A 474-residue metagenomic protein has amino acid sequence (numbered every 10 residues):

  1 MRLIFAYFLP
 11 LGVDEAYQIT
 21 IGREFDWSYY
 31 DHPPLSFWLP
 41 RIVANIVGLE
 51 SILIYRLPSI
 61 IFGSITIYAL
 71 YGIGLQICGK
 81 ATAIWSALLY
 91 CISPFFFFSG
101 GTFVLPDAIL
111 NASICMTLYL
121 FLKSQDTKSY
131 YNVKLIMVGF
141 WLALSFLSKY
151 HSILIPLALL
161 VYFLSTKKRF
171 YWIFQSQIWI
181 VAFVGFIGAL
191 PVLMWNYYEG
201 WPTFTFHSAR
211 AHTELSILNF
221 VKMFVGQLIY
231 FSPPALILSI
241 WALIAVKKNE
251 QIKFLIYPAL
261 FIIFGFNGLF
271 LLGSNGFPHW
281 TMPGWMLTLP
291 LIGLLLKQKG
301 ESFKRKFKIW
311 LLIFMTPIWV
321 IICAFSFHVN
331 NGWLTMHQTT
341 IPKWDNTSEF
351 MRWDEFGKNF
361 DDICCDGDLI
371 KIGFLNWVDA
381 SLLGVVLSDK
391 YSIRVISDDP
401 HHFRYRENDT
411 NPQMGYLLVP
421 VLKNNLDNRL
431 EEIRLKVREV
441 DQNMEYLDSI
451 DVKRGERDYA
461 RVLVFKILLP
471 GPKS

Functional and structural regions predicted by a protein language model:
L57-C78, M116, L120: Transmembrane-helix motifs of polytopic, lipid-linked glycan transferases
L70-I92, N111-A112: Transmembrane-helix signature of polytopic, membrane-embedded enzymes that assemble or transfer cell-envelope glycans
L75-A81, T117-L135, A245-K248: Membrane-interface transmembrane helices that cradle and orient dolichyl/undecaprenyl
S86-F95, L142, F146, L160: Short helix- or helix-capping micro-motifs that position conserved polar/aromatic residues at function-defining sites
F95, G101-I109: Short acidic/glycine- and proline-prone juxtamembrane loop motifs at membrane-interface regions of multi-pass membrane
L144, P156-Q251, F264-F270, S274: Transmembrane-lumen/periplasm boundary regions of multi-pass, lipid-linked membrane glycan transferases
Q298-T335: Signature aromatic-anchored transmembrane alpha helix within multi-pass, membrane-resident enzymes that catalyze glycan
C364, P400-S474: Aromatic/acidic, Gly/Pro-rich catalytic loop(s) in extracytoplasmic/lumenal soluble domains of multi-pass membrane
